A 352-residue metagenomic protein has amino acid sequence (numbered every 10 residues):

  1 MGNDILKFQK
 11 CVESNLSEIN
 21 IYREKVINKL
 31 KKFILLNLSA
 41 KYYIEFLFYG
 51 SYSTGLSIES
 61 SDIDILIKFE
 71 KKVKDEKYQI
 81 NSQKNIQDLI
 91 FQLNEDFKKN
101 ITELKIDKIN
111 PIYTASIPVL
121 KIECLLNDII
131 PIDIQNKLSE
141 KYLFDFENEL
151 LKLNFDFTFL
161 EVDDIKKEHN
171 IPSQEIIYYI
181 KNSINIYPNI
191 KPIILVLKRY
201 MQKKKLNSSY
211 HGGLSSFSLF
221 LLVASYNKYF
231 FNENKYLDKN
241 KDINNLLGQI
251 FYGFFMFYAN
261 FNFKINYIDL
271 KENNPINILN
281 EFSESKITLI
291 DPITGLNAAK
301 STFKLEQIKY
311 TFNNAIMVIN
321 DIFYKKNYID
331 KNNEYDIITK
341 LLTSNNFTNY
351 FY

Functional and structural regions predicted by a protein language model:
M1-S60, I67-F91, I109-V119, L138 (+1 more regions): N-terminal regions immediately upstream of nucleotidyltransferase
N3-K7, V196-R199, S208-G213, L221-Y352: Pol beta-like nucleotidyltransferase catalytic core
Q9, K31, L35, L66 (+8 more regions): Amphipathic alpha-helical interaction motifs in eukaryotic regulatory proteins
Y22, V26, L30, S82-L89 (+7 more regions): Alpha-helical interaction elements in eukaryotic regulators
K31-I34, L38-Y42, L56, K71-V73 (+8 more regions): Eukaryotic basic, amphipathic alpha-helical target segments in cytosolic regions
I34, F48-S53, S57, I67-K71 (+7 more regions): Residues that form ligand- and interface-recognition hot spots within folded domains
Q83-E168: Conserved catalytic core of two-metal-ion nucleotidyltransferases
H169-S218: Basic, alpha-helical interaction scaffolds
